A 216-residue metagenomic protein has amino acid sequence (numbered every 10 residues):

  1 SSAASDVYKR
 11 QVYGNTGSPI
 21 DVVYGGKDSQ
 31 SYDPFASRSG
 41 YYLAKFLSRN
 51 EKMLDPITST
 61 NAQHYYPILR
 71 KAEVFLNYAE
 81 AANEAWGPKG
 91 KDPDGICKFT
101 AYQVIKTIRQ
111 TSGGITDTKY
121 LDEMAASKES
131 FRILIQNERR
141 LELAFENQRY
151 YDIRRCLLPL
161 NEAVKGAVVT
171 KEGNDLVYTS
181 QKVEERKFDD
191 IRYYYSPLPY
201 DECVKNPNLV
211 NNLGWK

Functional and structural regions predicted by a protein language model:
S1-K216: Acidic/polar-rich alpha-helix caps and helix-coil junctions
